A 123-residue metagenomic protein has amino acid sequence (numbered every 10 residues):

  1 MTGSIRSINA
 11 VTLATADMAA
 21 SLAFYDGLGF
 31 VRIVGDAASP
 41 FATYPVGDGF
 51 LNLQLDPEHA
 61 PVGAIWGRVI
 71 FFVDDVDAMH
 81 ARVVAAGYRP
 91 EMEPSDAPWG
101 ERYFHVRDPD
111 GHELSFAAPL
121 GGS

Functional and structural regions predicted by a protein language model:
M1-A19, G67-V69, A117-S123: N-terminal beta-strand motif that seeds the catalytic metal site of vicinal oxygen chelate
T2-G3, V34, A42-T43, E58-V62 (+1 more regions): Short secondary-structure boundary/capping segments
T12-L51: Core segments of cupin and vicinal oxygen chelate
A14, G35, L55, H105 (+1 more regions): Short beta->alpha transition motifs characteristic of CBS
T15-M18, V69-E113: Vicinal oxygen chelate
V31-A38, S95-A97, G121-S123: Conserved catalytic-core motifs of GNAT/GCN5-like acyltransferases
Y44-G49, V106-P109, P119: Active-site beta-strand termini and strand-to-loop segments that position acidic
G49-N52, P61, G111-E113: Short, charged/polar, Gly/Pro-enriched secondary-structure boundary elements
